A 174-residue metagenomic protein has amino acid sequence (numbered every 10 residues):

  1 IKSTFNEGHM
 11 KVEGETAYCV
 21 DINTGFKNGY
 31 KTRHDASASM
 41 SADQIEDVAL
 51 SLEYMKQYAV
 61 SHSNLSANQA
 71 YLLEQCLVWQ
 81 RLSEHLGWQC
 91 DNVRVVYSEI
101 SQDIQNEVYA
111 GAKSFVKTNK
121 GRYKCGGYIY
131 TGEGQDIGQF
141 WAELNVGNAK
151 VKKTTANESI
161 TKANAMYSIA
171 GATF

Functional and structural regions predicted by a protein language model:
I1-A142: Short, surface-exposed polybasic-aromatic patches that bind anionic ligands, especially phosphate groups
A49-S61, E143-F174: Solvent-exposed loop/turn and edge beta-strand elements of beta-rich ligand-binding domains
